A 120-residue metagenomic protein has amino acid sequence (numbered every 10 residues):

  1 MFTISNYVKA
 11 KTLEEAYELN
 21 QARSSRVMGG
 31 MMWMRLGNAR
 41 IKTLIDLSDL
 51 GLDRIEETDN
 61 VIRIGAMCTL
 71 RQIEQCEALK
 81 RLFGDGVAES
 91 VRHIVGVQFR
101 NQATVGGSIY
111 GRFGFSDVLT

Functional and structural regions predicted by a protein language model:
M1-T120: C-terminal structural segment of proteins
